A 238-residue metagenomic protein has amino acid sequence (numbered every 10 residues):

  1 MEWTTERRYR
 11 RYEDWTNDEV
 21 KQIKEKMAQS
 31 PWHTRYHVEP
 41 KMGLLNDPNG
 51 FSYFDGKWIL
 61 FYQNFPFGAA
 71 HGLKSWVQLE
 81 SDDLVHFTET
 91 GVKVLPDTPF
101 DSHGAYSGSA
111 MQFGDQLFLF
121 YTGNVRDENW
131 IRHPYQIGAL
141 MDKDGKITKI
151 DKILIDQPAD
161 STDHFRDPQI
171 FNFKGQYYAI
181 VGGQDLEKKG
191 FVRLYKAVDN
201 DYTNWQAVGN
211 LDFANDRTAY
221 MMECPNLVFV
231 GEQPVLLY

Functional and structural regions predicted by a protein language model:
M1-D167, F171-A219, F229-Y238: Beta-rich carbohydrate-recognition and catalytic domains
E223-P225: Functional cores that coordinate and move charged inorganic groups
